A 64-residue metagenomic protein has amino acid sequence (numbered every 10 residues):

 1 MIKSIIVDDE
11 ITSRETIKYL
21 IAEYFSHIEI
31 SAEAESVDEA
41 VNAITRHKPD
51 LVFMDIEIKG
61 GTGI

Functional and structural regions predicted by a protein language model:
M1-K3: Non-catalytic signal-transmission and effector/linker regions of two-component phosphorelay proteins
I5, R14, K18, V41-I44: Residues within alpha-helical segments
D8, D55-I56: Active-site residues of response regulator receiver
I11-A32: Two-component/phosphorelay signaling modules centered on CheY-like receiver
E29, I56-E57: Short, flexible loop segments at the rims of nucleotide/cofactor-binding pockets, characterized by
E33-L51: Acidic, metal-coordinating helix/loop segments flanking the phosphotransfer/catalytic sites of two-component signaling
S36, G60-T62: Acidic catalytic/metal-coordinating carboxylates
